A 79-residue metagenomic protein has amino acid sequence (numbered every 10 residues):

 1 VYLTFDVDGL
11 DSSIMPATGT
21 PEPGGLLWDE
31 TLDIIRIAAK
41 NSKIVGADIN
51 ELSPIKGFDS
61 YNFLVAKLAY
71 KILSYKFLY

Functional and structural regions predicted by a protein language model:
V1-Y79: Catalytic cores of soluble, metal-dependent hydrolases
